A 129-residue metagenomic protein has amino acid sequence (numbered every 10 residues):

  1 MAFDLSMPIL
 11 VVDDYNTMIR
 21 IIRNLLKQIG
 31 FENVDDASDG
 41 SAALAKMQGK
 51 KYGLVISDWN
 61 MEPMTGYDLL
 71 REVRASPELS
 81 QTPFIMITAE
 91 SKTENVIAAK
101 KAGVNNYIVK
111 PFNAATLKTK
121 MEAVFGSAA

Functional and structural regions predicted by a protein language model:
N16-D35: Two-component/phosphorelay signaling modules centered on CheY-like receiver
R23, D68, S91-N106: Alpha4 helix (beta4-alpha4-beta5 surface) of REC/receiver domains from two-component response regulators
D36-A45, G66: Helix N-cap/capping motif at the beta->alpha junctions
A45, Y67-S80: Short amphipathic alpha-helix used as the core "switch/output" element in two-component signaling
K51-I56: Active-site beta3 strand of CheY-like receiver
M61: Receiver (REC) domain active-site loop signature in two-component systems and cognate sites in sensor histidine kinases
F112-M121: C-terminal output helix
